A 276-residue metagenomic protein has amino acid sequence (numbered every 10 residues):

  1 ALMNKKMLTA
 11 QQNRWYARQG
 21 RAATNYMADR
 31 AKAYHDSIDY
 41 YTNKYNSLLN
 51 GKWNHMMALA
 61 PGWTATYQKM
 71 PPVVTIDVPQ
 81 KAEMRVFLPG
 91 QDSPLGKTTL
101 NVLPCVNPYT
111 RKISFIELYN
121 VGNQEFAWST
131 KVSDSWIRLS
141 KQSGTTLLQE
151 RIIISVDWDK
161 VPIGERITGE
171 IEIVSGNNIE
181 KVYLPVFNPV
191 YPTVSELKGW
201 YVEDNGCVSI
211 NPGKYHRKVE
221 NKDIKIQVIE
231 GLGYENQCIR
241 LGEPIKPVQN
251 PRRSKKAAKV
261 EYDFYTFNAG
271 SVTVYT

Functional and structural regions predicted by a protein language model:
A1-V121, C207-P251, A258-F267, T273: Catalytic domains of carbohydrate-active enzymes that cleave complex glycans
P108, L148, I163, N268-A269: Surface-exposed loops/turns
I116, P162-N178: A short beta-strand micro-motif common to beta-rich folds, especially ectodomain repeats
Y119-G122, V132, W158-K160, S175 (+2 more regions): Non-cytosolic beta-sheet module surface loops
V121-I153: Surface-exposed binding patches on compact interaction domains or structured appendages
E150-I167: Extracellular/luminal low-complexity segments enriched in Ser/Thr/Pro
E180-F187: Edge beta-strands of extracellular beta-sandwich domains
F187-V219: Low-complexity, Pro/Ser/Thr- and charge-rich linker/hinge segments at domain boundaries
